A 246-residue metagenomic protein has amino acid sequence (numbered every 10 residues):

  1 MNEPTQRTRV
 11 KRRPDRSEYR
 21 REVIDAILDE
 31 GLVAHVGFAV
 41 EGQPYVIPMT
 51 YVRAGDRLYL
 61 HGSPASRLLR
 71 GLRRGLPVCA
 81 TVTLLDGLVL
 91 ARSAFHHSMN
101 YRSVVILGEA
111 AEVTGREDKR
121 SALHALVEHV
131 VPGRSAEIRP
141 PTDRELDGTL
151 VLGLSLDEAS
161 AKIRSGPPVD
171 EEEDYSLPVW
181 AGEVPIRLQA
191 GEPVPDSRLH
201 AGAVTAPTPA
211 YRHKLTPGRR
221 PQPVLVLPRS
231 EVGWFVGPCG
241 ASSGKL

Functional and structural regions predicted by a protein language model:
M1-T8, T114, D118-R229, W234 (+2 more regions): C-terminal edge-of-domain segments
N2-Y59, R70: An N-terminal domain-cap segment
I27-L28, G71-L72, L126, L154: A generic structural signal for nonpolar/aromatic side chains embedded in well-ordered alpha-helices
H35-F38, R92-A94, A110-G115, S135-T142: Short helix-to-loop capping/linker segments positioned immediately adjacent to catalytic or ligand/cofactor-binding
R57, P77, S103, E109 (+2 more regions): Structural motif
P64-A125: Short, structured beta-strand-loop surface elements
